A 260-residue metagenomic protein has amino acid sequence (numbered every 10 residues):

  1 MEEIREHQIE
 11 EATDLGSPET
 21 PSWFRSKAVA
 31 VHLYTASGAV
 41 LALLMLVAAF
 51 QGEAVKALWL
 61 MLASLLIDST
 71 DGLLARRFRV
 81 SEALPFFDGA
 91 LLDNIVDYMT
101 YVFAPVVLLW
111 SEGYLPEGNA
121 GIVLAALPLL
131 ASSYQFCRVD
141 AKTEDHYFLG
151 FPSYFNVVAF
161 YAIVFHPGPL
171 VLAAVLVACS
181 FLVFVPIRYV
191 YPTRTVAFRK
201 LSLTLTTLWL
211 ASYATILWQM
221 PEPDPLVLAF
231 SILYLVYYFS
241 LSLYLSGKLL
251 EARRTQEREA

Functional and structural regions predicted by a protein language model:
M1-S17, F148-A260: C-terminal membrane-associated helical module and adjoining short loops/tails
P18-V80: Active-site-proximal cofactor/substrate-binding loop regions of enzyme domains
W23-L33, F87-I95, D140-L149, P192-K200: Short, amphipathic, aromatic/basic-enriched membrane-interface segments that mark the entry/exit of transmembrane
V29-A36, R77-Q135: Multi-pass membrane catalytic core of lipid/isoprenoid biosynthesis enzymes
Y34-L43, L60-A63, I67, M99-V102 (+8 more regions): Lipid-exposed faces of alpha-helical membrane segments in multi-pass integral membrane proteins
L44-L60, I95, M99, F103-L124 (+2 more regions): Helix-coil boundary and interhelical linker segments in multi-pass alpha-helical membrane proteins
A48-Q51, W110-E117, R138-E144, L170 (+3 more regions): Juxtamembrane transmembrane-helix termini
L74-E82, A131-H146, F184-T193, S240-G247: C-terminal ends of transmembrane helices
